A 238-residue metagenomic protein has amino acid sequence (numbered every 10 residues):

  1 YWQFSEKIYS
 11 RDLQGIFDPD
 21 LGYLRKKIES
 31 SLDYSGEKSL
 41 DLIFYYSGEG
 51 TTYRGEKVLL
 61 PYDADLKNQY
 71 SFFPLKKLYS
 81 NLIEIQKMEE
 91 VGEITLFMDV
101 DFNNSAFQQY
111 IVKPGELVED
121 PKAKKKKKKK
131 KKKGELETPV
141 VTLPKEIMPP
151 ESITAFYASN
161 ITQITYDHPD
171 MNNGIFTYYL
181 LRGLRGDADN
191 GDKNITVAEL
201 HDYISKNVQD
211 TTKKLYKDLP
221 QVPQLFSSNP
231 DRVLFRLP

Functional and structural regions predicted by a protein language model:
Y1-I8: Signal peptide-proximal N-terminal region of secreted/periplasmic/extracellular or secretory-lumen proteins
Q3, E29-G36, I83-E90, R185-D189 (+2 more regions): Sec-exported extracytoplasmic/periplasmic mature domains
S10-D18, D63-S71, I164-D170, A188-G191: Second-shell loop/turn segments in exported
P19-S47, T51-I111, K193, E199: Caspase-like (clan CD) cysteine peptidase catalytic core
Y53-R54, P149-E151, I175, N229-P230: Short, solvent-exposed loop/turn segments at the edges of secondary structure
I94-M171, T177: Extracellular S/T/G-rich loop segment that most often corresponds to the catalytic His/Ser-adjacent loop
D187-P238: Caspase-like cysteine protease fold
